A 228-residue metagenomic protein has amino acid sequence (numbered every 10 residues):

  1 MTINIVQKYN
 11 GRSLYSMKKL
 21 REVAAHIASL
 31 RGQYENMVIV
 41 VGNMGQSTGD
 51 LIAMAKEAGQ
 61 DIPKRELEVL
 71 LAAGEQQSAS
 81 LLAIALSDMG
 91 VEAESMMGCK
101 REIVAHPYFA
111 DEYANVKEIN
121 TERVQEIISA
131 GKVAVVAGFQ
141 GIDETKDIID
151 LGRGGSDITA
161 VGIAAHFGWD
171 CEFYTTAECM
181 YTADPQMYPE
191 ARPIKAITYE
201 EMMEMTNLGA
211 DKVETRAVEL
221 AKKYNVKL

Functional and structural regions predicted by a protein language model:
M1-E219: Nucleotide/pyrophosphate-binding catalytic subdomain
E219-L228: Helix-enriched interaction subdomains in cytosolic or periplasmic regions, typified by TIR/SEFIR signaling/NADase cores
